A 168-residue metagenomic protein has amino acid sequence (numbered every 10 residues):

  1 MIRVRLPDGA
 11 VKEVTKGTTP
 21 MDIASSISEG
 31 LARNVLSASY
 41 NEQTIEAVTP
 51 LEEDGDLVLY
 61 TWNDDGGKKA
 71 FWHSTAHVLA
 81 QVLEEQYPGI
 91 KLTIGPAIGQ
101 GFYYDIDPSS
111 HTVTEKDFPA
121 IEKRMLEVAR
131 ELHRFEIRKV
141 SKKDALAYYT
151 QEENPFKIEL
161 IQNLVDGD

Functional and structural regions predicted by a protein language model:
M1-A76, A80-L83, Y87-G101, S110 (+1 more regions): Ubiquitin-like/PB1-type beta-grasp interaction modules and other compact soluble beta-rich domains
I98, P108-D168: Non-catalytic interaction/regulatory segments
